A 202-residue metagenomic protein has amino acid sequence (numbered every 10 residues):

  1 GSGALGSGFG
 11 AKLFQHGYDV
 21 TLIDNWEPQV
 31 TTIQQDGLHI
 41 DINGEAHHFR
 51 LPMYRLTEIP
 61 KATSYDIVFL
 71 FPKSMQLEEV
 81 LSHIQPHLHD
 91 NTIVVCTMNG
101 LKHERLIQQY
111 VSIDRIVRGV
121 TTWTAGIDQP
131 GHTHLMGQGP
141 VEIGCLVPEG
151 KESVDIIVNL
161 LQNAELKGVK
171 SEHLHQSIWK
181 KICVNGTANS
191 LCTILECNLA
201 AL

Functional and structural regions predicted by a protein language model:
G1-E45: NAD(P)+-binding Rossmann beta1-loop-alpha1 motif at the extreme N-terminus of oxidoreductases
D19-T21, I93-V95, E142, V169: A structural signal for isolated positions on well-ordered beta-strands in alpha/beta enzyme cores
I23, H47-H132: Rossmann-like NAD(P)(H) cofactor-binding subdomain of soluble oxidoreductases
Q29-T32, E104-R105, K151: Short, charged/polar "capping" segments at the starts of alpha-helices and the immediately preceding loops
N43-R50, G144-L146: Active-site-adjacent segment of FAD-dependent monooxygenases/related oxidoreductases
H87, Y110-R115, P130-L202: Internal alpha-helical scaffold of NAD(P)-dependent oxidoreductase catalytic cores
